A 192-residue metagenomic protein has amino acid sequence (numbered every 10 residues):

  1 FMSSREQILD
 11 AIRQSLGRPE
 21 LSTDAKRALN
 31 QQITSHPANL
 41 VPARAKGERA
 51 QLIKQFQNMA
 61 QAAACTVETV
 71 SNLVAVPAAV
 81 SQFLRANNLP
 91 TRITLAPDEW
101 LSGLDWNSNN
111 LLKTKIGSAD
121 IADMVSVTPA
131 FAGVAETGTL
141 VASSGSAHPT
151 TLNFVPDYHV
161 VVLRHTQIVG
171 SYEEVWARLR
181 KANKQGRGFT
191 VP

Functional and structural regions predicted by a protein language model:
F1-P192: The feature marks the mature, well-folded catalytic cores of soluble enzymes
